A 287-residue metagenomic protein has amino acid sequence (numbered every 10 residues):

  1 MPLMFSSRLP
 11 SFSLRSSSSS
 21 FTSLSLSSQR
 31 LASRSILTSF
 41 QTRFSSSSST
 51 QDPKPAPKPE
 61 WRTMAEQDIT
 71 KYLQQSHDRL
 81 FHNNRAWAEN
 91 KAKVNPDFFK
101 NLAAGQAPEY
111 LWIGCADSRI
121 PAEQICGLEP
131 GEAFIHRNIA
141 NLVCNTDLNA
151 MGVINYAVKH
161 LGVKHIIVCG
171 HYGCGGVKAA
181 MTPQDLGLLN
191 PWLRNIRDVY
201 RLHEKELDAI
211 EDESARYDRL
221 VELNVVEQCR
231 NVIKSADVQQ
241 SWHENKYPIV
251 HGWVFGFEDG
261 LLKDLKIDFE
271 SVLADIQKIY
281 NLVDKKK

Functional and structural regions predicted by a protein language model:
F5-R15, S20, L37, Q41 (+4 more regions): Divalent-metal-activated hydrolytic enzyme cores
S11, S23-S27, S33: Ser/Thr/Pro-rich low-complexity tandem-repeat tracts
N90-E132: N-terminal short beta-loop-beta anion/metal-coordinating cradle
I113-C115, R137, I167-H171, H251-G256: Short beta-strand segments
D117-R119, H171-G176: Gly/Ser/Thr-rich loops at beta-strand to alpha-helix junctions that form or flank small-molecule/cofactor-binding
E129-N141: Glycine/charged-rich beta-loop-alpha catalytic/anionic-binding loops adjacent to active sites
